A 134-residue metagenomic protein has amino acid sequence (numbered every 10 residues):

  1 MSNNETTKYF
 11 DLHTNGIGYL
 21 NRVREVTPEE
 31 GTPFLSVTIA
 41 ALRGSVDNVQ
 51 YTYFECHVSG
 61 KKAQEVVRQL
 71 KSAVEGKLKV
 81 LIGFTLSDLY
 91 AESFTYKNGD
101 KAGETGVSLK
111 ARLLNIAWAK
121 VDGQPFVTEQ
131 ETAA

Functional and structural regions predicted by a protein language model:
M1-A134: Single-stranded nucleic acid-binding surfaces, predominantly the OB-fold ssDNA-binding core
